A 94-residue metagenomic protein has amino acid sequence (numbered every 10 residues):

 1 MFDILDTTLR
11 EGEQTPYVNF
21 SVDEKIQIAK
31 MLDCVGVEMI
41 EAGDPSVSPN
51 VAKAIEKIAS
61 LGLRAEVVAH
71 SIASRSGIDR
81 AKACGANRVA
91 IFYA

Functional and structural regions predicted by a protein language model:
M1-F2, G36-E38, L63-V67, G85-N87: Short, well-ordered coil/turn segments that N-cap beta-strands
I4-E24, E66-R75: Active-site mouth loops of central-metabolism enzymes
L5-D6, N87-A94: Non-cysteine beta-strand/loop elements that form the S-adenosyl-L-methionine
G12, L32, V89: Conserved, mostly hydrophobic/aromatic
I28-A29: Glycine-rich phosphate-binding loops of nucleotide-dependent enzymes
V37-G62, Y93-A94: Glycine-rich, proline-tolerant flexible connector loops at the mouths of alpha/beta enzymes
V51-A52, R75-I78: Short, well-ordered alpha-helical microsegments
I58-G62, D79-A90: Acidic (Asp/Glu)-rich catalytic clusters
